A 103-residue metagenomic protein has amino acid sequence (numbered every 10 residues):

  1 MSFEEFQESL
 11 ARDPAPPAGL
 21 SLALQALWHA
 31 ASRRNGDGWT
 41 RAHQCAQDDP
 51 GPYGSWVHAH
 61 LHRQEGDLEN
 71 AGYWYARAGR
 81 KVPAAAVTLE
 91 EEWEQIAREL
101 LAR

Functional and structural regions predicted by a protein language model:
M1-D49, E65-G72, A76-R103: N-terminal alpha-helical interaction modules that lie
L22, Y53-W56: Canonical tetratricopeptide repeat
H62: Short, Lys/Arg-enriched phosphate-binding patches
